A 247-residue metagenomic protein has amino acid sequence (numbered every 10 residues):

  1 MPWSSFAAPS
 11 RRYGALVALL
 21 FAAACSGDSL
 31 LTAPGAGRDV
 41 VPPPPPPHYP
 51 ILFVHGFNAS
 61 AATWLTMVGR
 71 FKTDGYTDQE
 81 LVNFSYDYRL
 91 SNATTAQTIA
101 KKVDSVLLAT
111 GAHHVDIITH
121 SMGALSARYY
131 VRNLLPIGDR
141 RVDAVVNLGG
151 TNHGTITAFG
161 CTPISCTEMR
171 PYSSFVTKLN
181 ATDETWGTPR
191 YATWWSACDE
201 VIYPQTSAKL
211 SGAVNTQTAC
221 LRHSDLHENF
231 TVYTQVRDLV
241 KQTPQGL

Functional and structural regions predicted by a protein language model:
M1-A15: Bacterial N-terminal signal peptides that target proteins for export
A18-L19: Residue-level signal for mature regions of secreted extracellular proteins and peptides
A22-A24: C-terminal motif of bacterial Sec signal peptides marking the signal peptidase cleavage site
G27-L247: Lipid deacylating catalytic domains
